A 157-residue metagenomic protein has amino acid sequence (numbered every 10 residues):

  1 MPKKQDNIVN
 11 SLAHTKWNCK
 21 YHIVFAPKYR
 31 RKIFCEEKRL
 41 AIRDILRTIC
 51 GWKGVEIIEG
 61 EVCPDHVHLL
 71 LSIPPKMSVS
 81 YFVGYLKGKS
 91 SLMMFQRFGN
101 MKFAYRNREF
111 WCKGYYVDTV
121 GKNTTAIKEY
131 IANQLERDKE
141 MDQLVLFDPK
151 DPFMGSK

Functional and structural regions predicted by a protein language model:
M1-K157: Basic nucleic-acid-binding interfaces
